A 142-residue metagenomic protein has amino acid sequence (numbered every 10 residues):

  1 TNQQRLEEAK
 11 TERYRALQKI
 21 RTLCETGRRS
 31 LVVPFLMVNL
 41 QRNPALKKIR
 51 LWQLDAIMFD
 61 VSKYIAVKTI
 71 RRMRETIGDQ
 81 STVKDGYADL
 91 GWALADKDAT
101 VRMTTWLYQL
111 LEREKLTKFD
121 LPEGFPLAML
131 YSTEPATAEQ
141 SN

Functional and structural regions predicted by a protein language model:
T1-A56: Long, highly charged, low-complexity intrinsically disordered interaction regions that mediate electrostatic DNA/RNA
A16-K19, R72, W106: Charge-rich, solvent-exposed alpha-helical interaction surfaces
T22-L31, V38-N43, E75-Y87, K97 (+1 more regions): Intrinsically disordered, low-complexity coil segments
L36-V61, K68-D79, Y87-A88: Extended, structured, electrostatic nucleic-acid-contact surfaces
I65-K68, T105: Generic beta-strand or strand-like secondary-structure segments
R74-E75, D79-K118: C-terminal end-helix/capping segment
V101-N142: A basic, often C-terminal nucleic-acid-binding module that engages the phosphate backbone, implemented in DNA
